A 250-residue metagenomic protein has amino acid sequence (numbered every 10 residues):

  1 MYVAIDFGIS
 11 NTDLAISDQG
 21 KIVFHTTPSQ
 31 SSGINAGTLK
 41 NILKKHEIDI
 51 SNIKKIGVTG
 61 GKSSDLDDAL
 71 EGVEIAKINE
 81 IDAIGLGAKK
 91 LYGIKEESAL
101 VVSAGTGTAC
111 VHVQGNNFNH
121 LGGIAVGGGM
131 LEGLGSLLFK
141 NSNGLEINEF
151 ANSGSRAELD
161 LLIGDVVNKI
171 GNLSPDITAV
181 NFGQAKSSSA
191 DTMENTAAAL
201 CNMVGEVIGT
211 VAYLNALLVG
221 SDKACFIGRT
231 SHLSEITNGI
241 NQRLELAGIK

Functional and structural regions predicted by a protein language model:
Y2-D6, I53-G57, S98-S103, G123: Short glycine-aspartate micro-motif
Y2-G37, N41, F118: Short glycine-rich, Thr/Ser-proximal phosphate-binding strand/loop in the N-terminal lobe of ATP-dependent enzymes
S31, K44-E80, F118-H120: Short beta-strand-loop/turn "lid" adjacent to the catalytic site in phosphate-handling enzymes
I50-K62, A216-H232, K250: Short glycine-rich phosphate-binding loop at a beta-alpha junction
E74-D82, I240-K250: Conserved phosphate-binding/catalytic loops in two-lobed NTP-binding clefts
A76-V102, G107-N116: Conserved phosphate-binding catalytic cores of ATP/NTP-utilizing and phosphoryl-transfer enzymes
N116-G171: Glycine-rich phosphate-binding loop plus the immediately following alpha-helix
L173-K223, R229-L233: Adenine-nucleotide phosphate-binding core of ATP-dependent small-molecule kinases
